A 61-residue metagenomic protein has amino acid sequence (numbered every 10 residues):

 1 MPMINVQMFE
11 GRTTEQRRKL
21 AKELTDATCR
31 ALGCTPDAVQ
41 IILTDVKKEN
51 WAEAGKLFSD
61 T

Functional and structural regions predicted by a protein language model:
P2-T61: A domain-level signal for the structural core that forms small-molecule/cofactor-binding pockets and catalytic centers
